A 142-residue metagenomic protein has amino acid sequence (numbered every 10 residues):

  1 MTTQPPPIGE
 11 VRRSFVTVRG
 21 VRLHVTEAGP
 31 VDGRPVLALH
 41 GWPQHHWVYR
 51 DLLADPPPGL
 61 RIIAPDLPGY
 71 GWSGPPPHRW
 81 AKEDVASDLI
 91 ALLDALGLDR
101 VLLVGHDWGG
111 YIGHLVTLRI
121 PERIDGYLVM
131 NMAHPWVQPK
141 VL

Functional and structural regions predicted by a protein language model:
T3-R22: N-terminal cap/lid segment of alpha/beta-hydrolase-fold proteins
E10-R13, H45-H46, W80, W108 (+1 more regions): Tryptophan-centric aromatic hotspots in well-structured domains and transmembrane helices
S14, P35-A38, I63, V104 (+1 more regions): Conserved Rossmann-like nucleotide-binding pocket used by diverse enzymes that bind dinucleotide cofactors
V18-G20, P30-G33, P58, D94-R100 (+1 more regions): Active-site acidic short loop of glycosyltransferases
R19, A64-G105, P135-K140: Active-site loop/oxyanion-hole signature of alpha/beta-hydrolase fold enzymes
V21-W72: Conserved HGGG/HGGXW glycine-rich cap/lid loop of the alpha/beta-hydrolase fold
G59, D99-V141: Conserved hydrolase catalytic core segment
